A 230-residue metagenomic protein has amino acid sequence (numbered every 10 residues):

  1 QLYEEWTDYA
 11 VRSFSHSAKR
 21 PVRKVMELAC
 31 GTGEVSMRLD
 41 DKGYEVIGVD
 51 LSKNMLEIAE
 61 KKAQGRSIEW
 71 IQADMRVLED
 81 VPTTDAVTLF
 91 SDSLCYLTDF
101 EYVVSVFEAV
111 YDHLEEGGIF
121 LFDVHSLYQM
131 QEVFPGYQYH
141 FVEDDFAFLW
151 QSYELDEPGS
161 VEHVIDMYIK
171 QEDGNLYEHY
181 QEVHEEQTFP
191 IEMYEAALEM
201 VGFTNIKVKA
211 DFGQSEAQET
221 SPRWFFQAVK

Functional and structural regions predicted by a protein language model:
Q1-R23: Conserved class I S-adenosyl-L-methionine
E27: Class I SAM-dependent methyltransferase core
G33-V77: Class I SAM-dependent methyltransferase SAM/SAH-binding core
E79-A86: A short acidic, Gly/Pro-enriched loop at the edge of an enzyme's catalytic core that lines a small-molecule cofactor
F90-D92: Residues lining the SAM
V104-E116: A short glycine-rich, Lys/Arg-flanked "PGG" loop and its adjoining helix->strand segment in the class I
L121-M193: SAM-dependent methyltransferase
E185-K230: C-terminal lobe and adjacent flexible extensions of AdoMet/dcAdoMet transferase-like proteins
